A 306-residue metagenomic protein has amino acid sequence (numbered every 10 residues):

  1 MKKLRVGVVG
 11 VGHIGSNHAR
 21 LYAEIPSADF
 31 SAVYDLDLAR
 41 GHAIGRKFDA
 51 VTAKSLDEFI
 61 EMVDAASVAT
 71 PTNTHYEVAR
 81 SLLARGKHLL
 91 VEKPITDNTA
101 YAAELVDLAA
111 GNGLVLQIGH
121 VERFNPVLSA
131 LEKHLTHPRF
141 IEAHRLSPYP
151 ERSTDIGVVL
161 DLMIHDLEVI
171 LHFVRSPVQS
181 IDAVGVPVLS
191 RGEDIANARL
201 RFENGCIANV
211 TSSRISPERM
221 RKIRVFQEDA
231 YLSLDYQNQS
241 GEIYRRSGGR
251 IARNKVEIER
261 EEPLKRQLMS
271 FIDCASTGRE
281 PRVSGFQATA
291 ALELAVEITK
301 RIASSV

Functional and structural regions predicted by a protein language model:
M1-K47, I170: N-terminal Rossmann-like dinucleotide-binding module
H18, F48-V106: Beta-loop-alpha module in the N-terminal Rossmann-like domain of NAD(P)-dependent dehydrogenases, especially those
L36, V256-M269, V283: Active-site loop of classical SDR/Rossmann-like NAD(P)-dependent oxidoreductases, centered on the catalytic Tyr-X3-Lys
A50, R85-K87, N112-V115, C206: A short helix->loop->beta-strand "cap" motif at the edges of active sites that frequently abuts
A65-V68, L114, E203, D273-V306: C-terminal helix-rich "cap/oligomerization" subdomain common to oxidoreductases
T96-S153: A contiguous active-site-proximal alpha/beta segment in oxidoreductase catalytic domains
G119-P126, Y149-V178, Q287-A288: Mid-domain beta-loop-alpha active-site segment that forms a flexible, acidic cofactor/metal-binding surface
L167-S240, K265-R279: Contiguous beta-strand/loop segments that form the cofactor/metal-binding neighborhood of enzyme cores
